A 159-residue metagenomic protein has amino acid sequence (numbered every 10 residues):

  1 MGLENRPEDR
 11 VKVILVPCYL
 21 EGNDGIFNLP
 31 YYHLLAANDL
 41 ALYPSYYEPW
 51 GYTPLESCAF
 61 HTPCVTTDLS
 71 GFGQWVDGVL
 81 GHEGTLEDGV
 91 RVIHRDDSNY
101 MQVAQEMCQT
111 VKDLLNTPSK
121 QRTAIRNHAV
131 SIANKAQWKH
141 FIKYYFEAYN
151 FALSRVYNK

Functional and structural regions predicted by a protein language model:
M1-H33, V92: Nucleotide-activated donor-binding/catalytic signature segment of Leloir-type glycosyltransferases, i.e., the conserved
V13-V16, L34, N38, V90-I93 (+2 more regions): Generic structural hydrophobic/aromatic packing signal, biased to beta-strands
F27-P30, N99, P118, Q137: Helix N-cap and loop-to-helix transition residues
L29, A36, Q105-Q109, K139-K143: A structural signal for well-ordered alpha-helical segments within the folded catalytic domains of diverse enzymes
Y32-P49: Acidic donor-binding loop of glycosyltransferase active sites
P44-N127, S131-A133, F151: Catalytic binding pocket for nucleotide-activated donors in carbohydrate/polymer assembly enzymes
W138-K159: C-terminal alpha-helical cap of glycosyltransferases
